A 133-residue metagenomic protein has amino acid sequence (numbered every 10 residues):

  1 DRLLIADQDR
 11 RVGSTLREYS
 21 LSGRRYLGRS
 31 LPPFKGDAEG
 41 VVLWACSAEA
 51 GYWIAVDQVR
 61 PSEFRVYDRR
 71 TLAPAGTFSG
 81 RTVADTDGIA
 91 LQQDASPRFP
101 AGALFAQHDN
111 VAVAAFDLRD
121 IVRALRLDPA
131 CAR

Functional and structural regions predicted by a protein language model:
D1, V42-E49, A90-G102: Structural signature of eukaryotic scaffold interfaces centered on beta-propeller domains
I5-A6, A55-V56, L104-A106: Residue position within the beta-strands of beta-propeller blades
D9-R10, Q58-V59, A95, H108-N110: Residue-level signature of beta-propeller blades and closely related beta-rich strand-turn architectures in secreted
R11-E18, P61-Y67, V111-A124: Structural motif
V12, D37, R60, D85 (+1 more regions): Beta-rich catalytic cores
S22-R29, E49-G51, R70-G76, I121-A132: Beta-strand initiation motifs
G28-V42, T71-S96: Conserved blade-ending motifs and adjacent loop-strand segments that build the rim/top face of beta-propeller domains
P32-P74: Loop/turn-rich, solvent-exposed surfaces of beta-rich toroidal or solenoidal domains
